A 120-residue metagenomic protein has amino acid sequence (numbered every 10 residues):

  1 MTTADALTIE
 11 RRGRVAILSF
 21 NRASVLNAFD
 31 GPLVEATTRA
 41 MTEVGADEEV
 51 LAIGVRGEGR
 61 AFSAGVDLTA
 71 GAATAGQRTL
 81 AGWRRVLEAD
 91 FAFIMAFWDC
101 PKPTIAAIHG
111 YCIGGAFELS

Functional and structural regions predicted by a protein language model:
M1-E58: Conserved CoA-thioester-binding segment of acyl-CoA-metabolizing enzymes
L18, V55, D67, L119-S120: Hydrophobic/aromatic residues within transmembrane alpha-helices of multi-pass small-molecule transporters
N21, V66, H109: Histidine-centered beta-alpha loop that forms part of the nucleotide-sugar donor binding/catalytic region in diverse
A23-L26, R60, G65, A116: A short, glycine- and basic residue-enriched loop/turn that sits immediately adjacent to a domain's principal
D30, W83, A106-A107: A generic secondary-structure micro-motif detector that highlights 1-2 residue hydrophobic/ambivalent hotspots embedded
G57-A96, C112: Glycine- (often His-adjacent) and acidic-residue-rich active-site loop that binds/positions the CoA thioester
F91-S120: Glycine-rich beta-to-alpha active-site loop
